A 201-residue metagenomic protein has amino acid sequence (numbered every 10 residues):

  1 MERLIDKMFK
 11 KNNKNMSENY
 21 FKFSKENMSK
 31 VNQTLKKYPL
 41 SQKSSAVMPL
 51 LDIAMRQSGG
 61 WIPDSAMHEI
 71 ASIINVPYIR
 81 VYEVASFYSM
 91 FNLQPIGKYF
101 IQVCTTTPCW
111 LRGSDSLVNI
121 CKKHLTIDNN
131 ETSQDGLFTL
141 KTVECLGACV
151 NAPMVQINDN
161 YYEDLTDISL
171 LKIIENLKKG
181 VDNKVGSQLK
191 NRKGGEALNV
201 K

Functional and structural regions predicted by a protein language model:
E2-K201: Signature of N-terminal electron-transfer/Fe-S-associated modules in redox systems
